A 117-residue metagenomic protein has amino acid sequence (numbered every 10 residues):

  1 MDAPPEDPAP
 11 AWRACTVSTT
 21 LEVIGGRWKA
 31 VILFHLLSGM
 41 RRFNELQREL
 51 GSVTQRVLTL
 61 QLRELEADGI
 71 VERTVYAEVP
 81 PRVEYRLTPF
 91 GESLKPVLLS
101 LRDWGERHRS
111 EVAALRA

Functional and structural regions predicted by a protein language model:
M1-D2, Q47: Short amphipathic alpha-helical interaction elements located at domain edges and within/adjacent to intrinsically
D2-P4, W12, F34, E92-A117: Amphipathic alpha-helical dimerization/coiled-coil segments that flank or bridge DNA-binding/regulatory modules
P10-V57, R63, A77-V79, E84 (+2 more regions): N-terminal helix-turn-helix DNA-binding core of bacterial DNA-binding proteins
T74: Short beta-strand His + acidic residue motifs that chelate non-heme Fe in jelly-roll/DSBH and cupin folds
T88: ABC transporter NBD signature
